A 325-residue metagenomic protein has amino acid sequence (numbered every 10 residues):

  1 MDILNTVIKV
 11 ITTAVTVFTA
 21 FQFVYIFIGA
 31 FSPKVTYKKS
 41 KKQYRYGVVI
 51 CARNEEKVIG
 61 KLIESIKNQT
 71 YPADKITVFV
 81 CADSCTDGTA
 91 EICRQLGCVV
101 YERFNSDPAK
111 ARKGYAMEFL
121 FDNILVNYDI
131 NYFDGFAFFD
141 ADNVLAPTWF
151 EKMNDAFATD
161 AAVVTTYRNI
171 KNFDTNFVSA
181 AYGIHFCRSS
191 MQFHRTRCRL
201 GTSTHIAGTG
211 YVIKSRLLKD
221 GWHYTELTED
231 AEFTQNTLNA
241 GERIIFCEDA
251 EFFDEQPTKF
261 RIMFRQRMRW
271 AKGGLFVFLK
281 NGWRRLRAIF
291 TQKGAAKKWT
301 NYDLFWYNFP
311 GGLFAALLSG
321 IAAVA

Functional and structural regions predicted by a protein language model:
M1-I8, F31-K39, L200-G201, T258-A325: Basic/Trp-rich segment in TM-proximal cytosolic loops or flexible interdomain/linker regions
M1-S65: N-proximal low-complexity "stem/linker" segments adjacent to membrane-targeting elements
Y44-G47, T77, E232: Cell-envelope/extracellular polymer assembly enzymes that use nucleotide-activated donors
G60, D87-Q95, T148: Acidic helix N-cap motif at the loop->helix transition within catalytic regions of sugar-transfer enzymes
E64-K75: Short, acidic, metal-binding catalytic loop of nucleotide-sugar glycosyltransferases
A82-A90, F104-P108, V144: A conserved acidic beta->alpha catalytic loop
G88, F139-A156: Acidic donor-binding/catalytic loop of UDP-sugar-dependent glycosyltransferases, especially processive GT2
F104-Y128, W149-E226, F264, M268-L279: Long helical/loop segments within the catalytic core of UDP-sugar-dependent glycosyltransferases, especially the large
